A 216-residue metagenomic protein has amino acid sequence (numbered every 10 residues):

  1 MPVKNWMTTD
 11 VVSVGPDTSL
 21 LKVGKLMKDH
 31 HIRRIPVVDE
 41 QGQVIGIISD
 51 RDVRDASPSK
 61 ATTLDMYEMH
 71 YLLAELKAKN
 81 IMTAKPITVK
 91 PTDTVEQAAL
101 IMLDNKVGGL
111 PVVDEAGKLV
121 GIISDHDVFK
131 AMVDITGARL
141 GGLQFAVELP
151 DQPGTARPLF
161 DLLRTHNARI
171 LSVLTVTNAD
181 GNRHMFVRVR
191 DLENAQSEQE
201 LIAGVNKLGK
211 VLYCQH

Functional and structural regions predicted by a protein language model:
M1-D10, D50-I87, T94, A99-L103 (+3 more regions): Tandem CBS (Bateman) regulatory domains
M1-D52, S57: Basic, Lys/Arg-rich alpha-helical nucleic-acid-recognition elements, primarily the DNA-binding modules of transcription
M27, I35-D52, M102, L110-H126 (+1 more regions): A glycine-centered beta-loop-beta connector
R33, G108, R169: Short acidic/polar active-site loop segments enriched in Thr and Asp
T177-H184, Q215-H216: Short proline/glycine- and acidic-rich turn/helix-capping motifs at secondary-structure junctions
R183-L192: Short basic, glycine-rich beta-strand/loop surfaces that mediate nucleic-acid
N206-H216: Short, charged, intrinsically disordered terminal tails
